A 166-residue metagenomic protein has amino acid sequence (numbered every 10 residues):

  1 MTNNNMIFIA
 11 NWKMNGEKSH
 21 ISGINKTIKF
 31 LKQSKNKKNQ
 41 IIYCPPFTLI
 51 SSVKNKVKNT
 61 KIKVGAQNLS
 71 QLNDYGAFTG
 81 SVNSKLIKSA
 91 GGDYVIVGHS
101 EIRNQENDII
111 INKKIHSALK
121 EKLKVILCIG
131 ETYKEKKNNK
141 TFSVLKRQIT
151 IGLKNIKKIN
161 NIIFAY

Functional and structural regions predicted by a protein language model:
M1-Y166: Active-site loop-to-helix "anion-binding N-cap" substructures in soluble metabolic enzymes
